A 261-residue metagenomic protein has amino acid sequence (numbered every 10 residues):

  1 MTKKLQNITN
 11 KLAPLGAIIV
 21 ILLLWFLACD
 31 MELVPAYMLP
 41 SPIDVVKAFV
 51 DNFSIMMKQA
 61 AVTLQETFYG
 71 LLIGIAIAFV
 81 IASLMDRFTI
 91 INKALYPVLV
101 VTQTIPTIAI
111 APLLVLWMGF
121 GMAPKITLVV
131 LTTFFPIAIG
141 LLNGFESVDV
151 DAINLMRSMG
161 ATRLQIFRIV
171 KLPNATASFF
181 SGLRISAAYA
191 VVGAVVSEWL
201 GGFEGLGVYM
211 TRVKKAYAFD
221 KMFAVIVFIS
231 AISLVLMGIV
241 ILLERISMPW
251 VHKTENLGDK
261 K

Functional and structural regions predicted by a protein language model:
M1-C29: N-terminal signal-anchor/first transmembrane alpha helix
M31-I75: Periplasmic/extracellular loop-to-transmembrane helix junction in inner-membrane transport proteins
G70-L99: Transmembrane-helix boundary motif in ABC transporter permease subunits
T89, A177, F223-K261: C-terminal transmembrane helix and the adjacent membrane-cytosol boundary/short C-terminal tail of inner/organellar
V100-P136, N143-G144: Generic hydrophobic transmembrane alpha-helix motif, especially the helices
L116-W117, F145, V192-I229, M248-G258: Glycine-rich helix-loop "coupling/hinge" segments at transmembrane-helix boundaries in multipass transporters
T127, L131, L164-V196, L236: Transmembrane alpha-helices
F145-D151, L155-A175, K215: Short helix-to-coil transition segments within interhelical loops that connect adjacent transmembrane helices
